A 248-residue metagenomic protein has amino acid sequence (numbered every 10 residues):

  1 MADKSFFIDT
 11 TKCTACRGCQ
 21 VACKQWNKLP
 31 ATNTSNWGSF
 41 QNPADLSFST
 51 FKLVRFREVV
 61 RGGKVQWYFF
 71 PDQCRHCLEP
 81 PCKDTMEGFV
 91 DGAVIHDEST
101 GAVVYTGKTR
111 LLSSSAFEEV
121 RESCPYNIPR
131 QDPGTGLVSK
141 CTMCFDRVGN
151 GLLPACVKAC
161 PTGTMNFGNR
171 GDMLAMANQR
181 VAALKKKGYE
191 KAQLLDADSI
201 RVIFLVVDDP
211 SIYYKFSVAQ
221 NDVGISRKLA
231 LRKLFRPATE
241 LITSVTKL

Functional and structural regions predicted by a protein language model:
M1-L248: Non-ligating segments of multi-cofactor redox enzymes
